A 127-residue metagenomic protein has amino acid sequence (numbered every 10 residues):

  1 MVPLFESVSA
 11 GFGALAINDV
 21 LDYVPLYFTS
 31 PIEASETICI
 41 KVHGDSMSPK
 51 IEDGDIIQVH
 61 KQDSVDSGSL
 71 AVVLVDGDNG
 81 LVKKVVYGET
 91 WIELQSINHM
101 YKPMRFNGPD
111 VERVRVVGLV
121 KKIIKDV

Functional and structural regions predicted by a protein language model:
M1-D53, G80, K122-V127: Short, positionally conserved secondary-structure boundary motifs
S48, S69-W91: Short, compositionally biased
D55-I56, S69: Structural motif
Y87-V127: Glycine- and charge-enriched low-complexity intrinsically disordered segments
